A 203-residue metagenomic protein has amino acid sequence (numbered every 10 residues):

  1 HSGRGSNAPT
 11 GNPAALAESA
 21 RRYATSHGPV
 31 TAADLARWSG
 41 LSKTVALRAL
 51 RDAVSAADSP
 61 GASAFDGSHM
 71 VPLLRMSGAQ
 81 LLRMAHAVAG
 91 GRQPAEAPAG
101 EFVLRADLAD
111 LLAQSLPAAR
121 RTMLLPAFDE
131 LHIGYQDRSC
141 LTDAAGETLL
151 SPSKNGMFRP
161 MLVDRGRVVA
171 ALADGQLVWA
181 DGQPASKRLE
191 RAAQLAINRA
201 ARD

Functional and structural regions predicted by a protein language model:
H1-H132, Q136-D203: Long, low-complexity intrinsically disordered regions
